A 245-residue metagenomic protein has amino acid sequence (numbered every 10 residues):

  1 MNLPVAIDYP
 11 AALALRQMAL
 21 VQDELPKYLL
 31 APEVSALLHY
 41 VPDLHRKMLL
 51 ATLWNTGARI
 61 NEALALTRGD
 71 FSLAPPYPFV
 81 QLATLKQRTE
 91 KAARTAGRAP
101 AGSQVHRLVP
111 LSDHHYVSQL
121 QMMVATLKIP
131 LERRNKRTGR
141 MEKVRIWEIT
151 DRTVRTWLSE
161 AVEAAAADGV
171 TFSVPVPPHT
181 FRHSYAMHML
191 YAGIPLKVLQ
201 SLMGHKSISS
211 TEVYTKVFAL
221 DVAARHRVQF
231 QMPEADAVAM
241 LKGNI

Functional and structural regions predicted by a protein language model:
M1-Y28, F230-I245: C-terminal secondary-structure termini that scaffold catalytic or DNA-interacting sites
Y9-S35, E90-H114: DNA breakage-rejoining catalytic core of tyrosine-based enzymes
A31-I60: Basic, Lys/Arg- and aromatic-enriched nucleic-acid-binding interface segment
H39, E132-K136, T156-S201: Short, basic (Lys/Arg/His-rich) helix/loop patches that form interaction surfaces in the mid-to-C-terminal regions
L53-P76, K197-V198: Short, charged phosphate-coordinating catalytic segments
A65-M122, A219: Conserved tyrosine-mediated DNA breakage-rejoining catalytic core shared by Y-recombinases
K86-R88, M203, I208-V228: Catalytic-site neighborhood detector that most strongly recognizes the C-terminal catalytic loop/helix of tyrosine
S112-F172: Active-site/catalytic core of tyrosine-dependent DNA strand-transfer enzymes
